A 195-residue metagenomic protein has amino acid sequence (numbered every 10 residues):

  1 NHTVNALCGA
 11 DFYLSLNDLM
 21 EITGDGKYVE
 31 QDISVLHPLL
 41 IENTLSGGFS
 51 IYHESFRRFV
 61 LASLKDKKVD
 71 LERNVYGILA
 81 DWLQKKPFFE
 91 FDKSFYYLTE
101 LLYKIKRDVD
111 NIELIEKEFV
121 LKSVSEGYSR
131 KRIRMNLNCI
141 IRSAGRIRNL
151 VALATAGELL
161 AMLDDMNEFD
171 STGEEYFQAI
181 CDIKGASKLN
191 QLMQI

Functional and structural regions predicted by a protein language model:
N1-V60: C-terminal boundary/linker of central alpha/beta nucleotide-binding cores
H2, S34, E54, G77 (+2 more regions): Non-catalytic, well-ordered alpha-helical scaffold segments
H2-N17, F89-D110: P-loop NTPase catalytic cores that bind/hydrolyze ATP
A10-L14, N43, G47, K86-E90 (+3 more regions): Short secondary-structure junctions and interdomain/linker hinges
I22, A62-S63, L101-K104: Active-site catalytic microenvironments for nucleophilic, acid-base chemistry
F56-F91, V109-E126, F169: A eukaryote-biased feature capturing mid-to-C-terminal, repeat/solenoid-rich segments of large proteins, strongly
D81, Y97-I195: Leucine-rich, hydrophobic repeat-scaffold detector
